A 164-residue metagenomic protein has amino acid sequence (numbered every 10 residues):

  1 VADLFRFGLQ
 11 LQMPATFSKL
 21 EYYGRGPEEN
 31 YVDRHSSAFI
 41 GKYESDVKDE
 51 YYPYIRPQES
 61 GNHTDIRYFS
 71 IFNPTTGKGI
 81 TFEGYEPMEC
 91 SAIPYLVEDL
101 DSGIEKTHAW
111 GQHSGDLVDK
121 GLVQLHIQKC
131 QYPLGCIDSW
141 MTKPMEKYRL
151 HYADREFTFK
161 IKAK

Functional and structural regions predicted by a protein language model:
V1-K164: Beta-strand/loop-rich accessory regions of lumenal/periplasmic or secreted enzymes, predominantly carbohydrate-active
